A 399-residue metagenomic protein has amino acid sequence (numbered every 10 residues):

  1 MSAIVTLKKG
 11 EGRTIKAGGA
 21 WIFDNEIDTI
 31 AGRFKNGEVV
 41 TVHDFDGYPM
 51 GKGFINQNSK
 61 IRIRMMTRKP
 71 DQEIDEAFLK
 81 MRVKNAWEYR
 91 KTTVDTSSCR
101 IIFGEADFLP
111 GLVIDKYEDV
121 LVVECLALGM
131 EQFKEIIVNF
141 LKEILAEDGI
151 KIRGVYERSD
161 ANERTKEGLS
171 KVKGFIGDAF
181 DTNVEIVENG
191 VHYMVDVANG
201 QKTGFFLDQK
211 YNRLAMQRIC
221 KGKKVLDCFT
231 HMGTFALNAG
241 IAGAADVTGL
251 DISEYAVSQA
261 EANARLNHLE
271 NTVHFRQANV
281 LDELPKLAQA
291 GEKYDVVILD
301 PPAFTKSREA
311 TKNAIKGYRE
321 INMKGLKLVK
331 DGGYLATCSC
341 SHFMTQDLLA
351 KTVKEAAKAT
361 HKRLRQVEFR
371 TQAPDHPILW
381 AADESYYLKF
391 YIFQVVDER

Functional and structural regions predicted by a protein language model:
M1-E118: Non-catalytic accessory regions of SAM-dependent methyltransferases
S59, G129-E131, Q201-K202: Short, surface-exposed beta-strand-loop junctions and turns on beta-sheet-rich folds
R64-E73, V122-K134: Short histidine-centered catalytic/ligand-binding loop motif
A77, M81, N85-T93, A146-E167 (+1 more regions): A short, charged
I102-D115, K134-F205: Non-catalytic substrate-recognition/targeting regions of SAM-dependent transferases
G174-R399: Rossmann-like S-adenosyl-L-methionine
